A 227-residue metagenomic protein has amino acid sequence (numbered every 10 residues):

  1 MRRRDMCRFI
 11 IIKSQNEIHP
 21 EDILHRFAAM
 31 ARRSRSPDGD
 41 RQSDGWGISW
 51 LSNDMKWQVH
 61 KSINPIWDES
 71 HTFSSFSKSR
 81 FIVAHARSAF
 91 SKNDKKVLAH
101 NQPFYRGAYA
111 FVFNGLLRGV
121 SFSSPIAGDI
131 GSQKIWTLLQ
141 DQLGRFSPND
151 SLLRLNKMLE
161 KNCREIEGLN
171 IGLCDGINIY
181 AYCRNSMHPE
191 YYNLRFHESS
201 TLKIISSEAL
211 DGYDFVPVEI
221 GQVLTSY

Functional and structural regions predicted by a protein language model:
M1-N64, A181-P189, I220-S226: Extreme N-terminus nucleophile/cap motif
C7, I48, H100-L117, K161-T225: Conserved catalytic micro-motifs used in adenylation/nucleotidyl-transfer and phosphoryl/amide- and methyl-transfer
Q15, I82-H85, C174-G176, D211: Conserved beta strand-loop-helix elements of the APE1-like EEP
A28-R33, S91, L153-L155: Short Pro/Gly-enriched beta-strand edge/turn motifs at strand-loop
R33, K61-F76, H85-G107: Short acidic (Asp/Glu) patches
P37-G45, W50-N64, D68, K78 (+5 more regions): Domain-scale activation on soluble regions of proteins
N64, F81-K92, R106-Y109, G119-F146 (+1 more regions): A structured binding-face within diverse protein domains that lines the active/interaction site
R118-D175, I179: Short histidine
